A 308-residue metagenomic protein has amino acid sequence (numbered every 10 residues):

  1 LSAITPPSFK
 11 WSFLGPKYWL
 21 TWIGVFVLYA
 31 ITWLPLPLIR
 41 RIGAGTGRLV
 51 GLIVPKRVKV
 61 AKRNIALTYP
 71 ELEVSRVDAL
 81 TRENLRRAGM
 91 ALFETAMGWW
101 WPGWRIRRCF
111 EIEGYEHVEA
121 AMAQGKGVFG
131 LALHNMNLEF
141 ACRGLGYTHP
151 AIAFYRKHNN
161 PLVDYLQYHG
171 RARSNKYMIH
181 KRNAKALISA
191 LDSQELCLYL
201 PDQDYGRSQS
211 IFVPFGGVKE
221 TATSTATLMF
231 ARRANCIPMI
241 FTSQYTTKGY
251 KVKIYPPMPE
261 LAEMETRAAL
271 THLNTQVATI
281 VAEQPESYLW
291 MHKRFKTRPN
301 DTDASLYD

Functional and structural regions predicted by a protein language model:
S2-A132, L166-N175: Membrane-anchoring hydrophobic helices of lipid-metabolizing enzymes
S2-T5, I53, R76-R82, M122 (+2 more regions): Non-catalytic C-terminal accessory region of glycerolipid acyltransferases and related lyso-lipid remodeling enzymes
F26, V60, E116, F140 (+4 more regions): Short Gly/charged-rich anion-binding patches and loops
T46-R48, G103, A151-A153, A172 (+2 more regions): A short, structure-level motif marking secondary-structure boundaries and short turns
T95-A96, H134-L138, I280-E283: Juxtamembrane/interfacial segments around transmembrane helices
G103-C109, Y115, N135, N159 (+6 more regions): Generic secondary-structure boundary/loop-capping signal
Q124-R182, R207-I211, K219-E220: Catalytic core of membrane glycerolipid acyltransferases/transacylases, capturing the structured, soluble-facing
